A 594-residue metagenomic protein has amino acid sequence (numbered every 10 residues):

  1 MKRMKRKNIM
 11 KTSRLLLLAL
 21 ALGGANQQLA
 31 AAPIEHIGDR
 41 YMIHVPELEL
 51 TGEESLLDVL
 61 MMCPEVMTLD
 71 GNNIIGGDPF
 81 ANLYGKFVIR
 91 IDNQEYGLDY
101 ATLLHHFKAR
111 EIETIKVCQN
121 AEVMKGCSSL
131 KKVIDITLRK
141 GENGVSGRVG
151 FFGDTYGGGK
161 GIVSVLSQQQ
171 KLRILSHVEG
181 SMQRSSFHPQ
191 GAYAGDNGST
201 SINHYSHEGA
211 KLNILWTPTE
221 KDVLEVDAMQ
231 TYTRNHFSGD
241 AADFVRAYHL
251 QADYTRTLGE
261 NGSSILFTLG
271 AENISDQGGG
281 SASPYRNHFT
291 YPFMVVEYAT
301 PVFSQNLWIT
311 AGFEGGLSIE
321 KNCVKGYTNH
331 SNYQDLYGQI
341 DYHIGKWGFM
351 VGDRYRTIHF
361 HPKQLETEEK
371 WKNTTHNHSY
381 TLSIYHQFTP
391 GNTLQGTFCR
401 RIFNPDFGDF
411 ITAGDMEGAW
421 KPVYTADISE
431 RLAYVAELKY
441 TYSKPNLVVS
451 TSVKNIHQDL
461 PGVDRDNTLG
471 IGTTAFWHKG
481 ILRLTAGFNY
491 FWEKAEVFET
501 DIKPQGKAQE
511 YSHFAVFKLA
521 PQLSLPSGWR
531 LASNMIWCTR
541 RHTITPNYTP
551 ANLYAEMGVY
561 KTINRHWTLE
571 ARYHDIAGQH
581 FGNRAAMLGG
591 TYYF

Functional and structural regions predicted by a protein language model:
A32-I37, M42, L57-Y96: Extracytoplasmic beta-strand/coil segments of soluble accessory domains associated with Gram-negative outer-membrane
L56-V59, I74-D78, I89-R90, T102 (+3 more regions): N-terminal periplasmic accessory domains that precede and gate Gram-negative outer-membrane beta-barrel machines
Q94-A121: Short acidic/polar hinge/loop motifs at secondary-structure boundaries that mediate gating or recognition
G126-I134, E142-H188, H204-G209: Outer-membrane beta-barrel translocator/receptor signature
Q183-G209, L215-T217, K221-F293, N329 (+2 more regions): Flexible loop and strand-edge segments within Gram-negative outer membrane beta-barrel domains
T357-Q364, K372, H378, H386-V435 (+3 more regions): Surface-exposed extracellular loop regions of Gram-negative outer-membrane beta-barrel proteins, predominantly
E437-T441, G582-F594: Outer-membrane beta-barrel "beta-signal"
S443-R541: Gram-negative outer-membrane beta-barrel transporters
